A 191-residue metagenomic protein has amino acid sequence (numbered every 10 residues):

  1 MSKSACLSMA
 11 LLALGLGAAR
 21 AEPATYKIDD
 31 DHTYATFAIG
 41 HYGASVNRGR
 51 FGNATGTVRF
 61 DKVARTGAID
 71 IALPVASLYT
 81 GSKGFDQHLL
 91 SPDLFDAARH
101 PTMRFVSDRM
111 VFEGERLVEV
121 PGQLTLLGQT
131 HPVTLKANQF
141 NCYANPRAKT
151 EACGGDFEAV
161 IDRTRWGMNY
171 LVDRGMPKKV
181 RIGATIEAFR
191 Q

Functional and structural regions predicted by a protein language model:
M1-S8: Bacterial N-terminal signal peptides that target proteins for export
M9-L12, G167: N-terminal hydrophobic alpha-helix used for membrane targeting or insertion
L11-R20: Hydrophobic h-region of N-terminal signal peptides that target proteins for export in Gram-negative bacteria
A21-Q191: Low-complexity, acidic/polar, glycine-enriched regions of mature
